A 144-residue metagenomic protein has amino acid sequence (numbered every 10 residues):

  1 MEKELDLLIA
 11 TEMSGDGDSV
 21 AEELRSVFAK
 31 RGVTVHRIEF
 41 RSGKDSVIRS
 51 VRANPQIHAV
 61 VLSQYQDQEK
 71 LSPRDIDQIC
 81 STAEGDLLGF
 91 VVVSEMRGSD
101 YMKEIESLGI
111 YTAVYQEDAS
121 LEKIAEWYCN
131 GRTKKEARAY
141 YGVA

Functional and structural regions predicted by a protein language model:
M1-V143: Long, basic/Gly/Ser/Thr-rich N-terminal segments that mediate initial subcellular attachment or targeting
